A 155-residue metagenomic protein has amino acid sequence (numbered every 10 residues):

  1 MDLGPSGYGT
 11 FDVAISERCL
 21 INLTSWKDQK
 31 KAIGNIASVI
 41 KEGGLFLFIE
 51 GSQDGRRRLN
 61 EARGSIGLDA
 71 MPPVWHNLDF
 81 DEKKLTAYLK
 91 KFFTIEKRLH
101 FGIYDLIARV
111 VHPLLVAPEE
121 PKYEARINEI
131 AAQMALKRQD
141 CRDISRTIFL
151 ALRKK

Functional and structural regions predicted by a protein language model:
D2-Y8: Short conserved loop adjoining the S-adenosyl-L-methionine
I15: A conserved beta-strand element that flanks and buttresses the S-adenosyl-L-methionine
R18-N22: Short catalytic micro-motifs in class I SAM-dependent methyltransferases
D28-L45: A short glycine-rich, Lys/Arg-flanked "PGG" loop and its adjoining helix->strand segment in the class I
L45-A70: Conserved class I S-adenosyl-L-methionine
W75-R98: Short alpha-helix
G102-K155: A C-terminal cap/extension of S-adenosyl-L-methionine-dependent methyltransferases that defines the acceptor-substrate
